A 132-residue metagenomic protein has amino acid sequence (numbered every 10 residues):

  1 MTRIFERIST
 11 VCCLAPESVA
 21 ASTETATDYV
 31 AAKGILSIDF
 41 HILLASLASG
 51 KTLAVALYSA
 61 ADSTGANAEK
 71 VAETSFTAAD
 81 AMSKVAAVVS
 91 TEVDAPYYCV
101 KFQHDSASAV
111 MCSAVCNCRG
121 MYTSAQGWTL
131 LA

Functional and structural regions predicted by a protein language model:
M1-C12, H104-A132: C-terminal interaction-tip segments
S9-V19, A72-D80: Surface loop/turn signatures of beta-propeller and other carbohydrate-active proteins
E17-K33, L47-A56, A61-N67, A79-V89 (+1 more regions): Surface-exposed ligand/attachment interfaces on beta-rich extracellular proteins
L36-I42, E92-C112: Noncatalytic modules at the cell exterior or secretory-pathway interfaces, chiefly beta-strand-rich lectin/adhesion
A68-E73, A132: Beta-propeller fold detector
K84-V93, T129-A132: Short, surface-exposed secondary-structure junctions/capping segments
